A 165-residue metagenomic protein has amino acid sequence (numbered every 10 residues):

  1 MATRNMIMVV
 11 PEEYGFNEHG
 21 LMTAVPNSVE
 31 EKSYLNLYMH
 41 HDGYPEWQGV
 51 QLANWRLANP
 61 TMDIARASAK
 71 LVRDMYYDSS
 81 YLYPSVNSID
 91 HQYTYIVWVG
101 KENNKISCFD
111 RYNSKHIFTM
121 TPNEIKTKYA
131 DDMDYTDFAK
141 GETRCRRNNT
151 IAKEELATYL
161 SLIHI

Functional and structural regions predicted by a protein language model:
M1-R4, E31-K32: Short, well-ordered loop/turn elements at secondary-structure boundaries
N5-V9: Short beta-strand scaffold segments in enzyme catalytic cores
V10-G15, V29-E31, W98-E102: Short acidic-glycine loop/turn motifs at beta-strand connectors
G20-W47, N113-S114: Short, solvent-exposed aromatic-acidic interface loops
Y44-S80: Compact, glycine/acidic-enriched structural inserts
A69-F118, P122, D131: A basic- and aromatic-enriched beta-loop-alpha substructure that forms the phosphate/nucleotide- and DNA/RNA-contacting
T143, N148-I151, E155, Y159: Extended, charged low-complexity segments that frequently continue into or abut oligomerization scaffolds
I163-I165: Conserved small/polar residues in nucleotide/adenosyl-binding loops
